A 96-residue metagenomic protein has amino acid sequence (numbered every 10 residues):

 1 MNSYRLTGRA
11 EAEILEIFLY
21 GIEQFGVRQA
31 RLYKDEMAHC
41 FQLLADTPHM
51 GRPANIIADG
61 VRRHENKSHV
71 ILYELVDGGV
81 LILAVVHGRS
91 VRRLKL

Functional and structural regions predicted by a protein language model:
M1, L32-Y33, F41, M50: Extended, folded domain segments that form the structural surfaces/walls around functional sites
M1-L32: Arg/Lys-rich, positively charged N-terminal/basic patches that mediate binding to nucleic acids
A30, R52-A54, R93-L94: Short, hydrophobic secondary-structure boundary micro-motifs
A45-D46: Short proline/glycine- and basic residue-enriched helix-capping loop/turn segments at helix->loop/beta transitions
H49-G78: Basic/aromatic recognition patch in beta-strand/loop cores that engages polyanionic ligands
H69-V70, E74-L96: Enriched for short, Lys/Arg-rich terminal
